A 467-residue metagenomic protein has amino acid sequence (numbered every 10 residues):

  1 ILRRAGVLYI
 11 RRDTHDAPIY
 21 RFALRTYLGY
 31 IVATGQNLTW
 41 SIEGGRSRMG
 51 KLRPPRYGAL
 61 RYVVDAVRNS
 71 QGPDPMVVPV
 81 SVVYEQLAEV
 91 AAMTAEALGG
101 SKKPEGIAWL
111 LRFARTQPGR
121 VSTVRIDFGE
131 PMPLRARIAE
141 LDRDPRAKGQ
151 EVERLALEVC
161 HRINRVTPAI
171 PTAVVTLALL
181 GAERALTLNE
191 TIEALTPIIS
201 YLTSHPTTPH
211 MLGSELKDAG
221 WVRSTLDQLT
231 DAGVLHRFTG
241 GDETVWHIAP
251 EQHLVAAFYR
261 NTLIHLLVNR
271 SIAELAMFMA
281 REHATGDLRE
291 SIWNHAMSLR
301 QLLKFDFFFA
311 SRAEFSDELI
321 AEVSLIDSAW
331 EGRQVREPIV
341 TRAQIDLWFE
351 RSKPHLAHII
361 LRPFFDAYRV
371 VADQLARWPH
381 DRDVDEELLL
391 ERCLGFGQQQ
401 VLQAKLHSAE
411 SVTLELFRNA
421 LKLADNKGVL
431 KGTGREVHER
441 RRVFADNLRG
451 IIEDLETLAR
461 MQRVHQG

Functional and structural regions predicted by a protein language model:
I1-G467: Membrane-interfacial terminal anchoring regions of lipid-handling membrane enzymes
